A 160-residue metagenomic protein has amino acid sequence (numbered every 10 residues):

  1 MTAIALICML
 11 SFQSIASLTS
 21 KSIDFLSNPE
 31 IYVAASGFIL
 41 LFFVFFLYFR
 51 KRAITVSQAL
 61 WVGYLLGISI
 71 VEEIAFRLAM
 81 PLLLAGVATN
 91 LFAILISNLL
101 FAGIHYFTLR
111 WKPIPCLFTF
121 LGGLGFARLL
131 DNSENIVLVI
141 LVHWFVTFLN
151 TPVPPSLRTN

Functional and structural regions predicted by a protein language model:
M1-Q13, S27-A35: Alpha-helical transmembrane segments in multi-pass membrane proteins
C8-S17, F42-R50, V153-P154: Structural signal for the C-terminal ends of transmembrane alpha-helices and the immediately following loop
S14-L26, R77, P81: Membrane-interface helix termini and inter-helical loops of multi-pass transporters
F25-N28, L109: Membrane-interface junctions
G37-L40: Alpha-helical bundle segments that constitute or directly flank the non-heme di-iron/ferroxidase center
F46-N160: Transmembrane helix-loop-helix hairpins at the membrane interface of multi-pass integral membrane proteins
